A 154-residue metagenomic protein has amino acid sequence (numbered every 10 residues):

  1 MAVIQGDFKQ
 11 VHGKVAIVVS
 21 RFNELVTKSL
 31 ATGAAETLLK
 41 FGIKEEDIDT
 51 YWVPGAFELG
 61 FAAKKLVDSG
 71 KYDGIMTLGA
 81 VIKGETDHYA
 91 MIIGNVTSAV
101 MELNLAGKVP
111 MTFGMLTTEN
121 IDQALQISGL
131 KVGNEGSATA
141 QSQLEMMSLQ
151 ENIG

Functional and structural regions predicted by a protein language model:
A2-P54: Glycine-rich phosphate/diphosphate-binding loop of Rossmann-like nucleotide-binding domains
V3-F8, G107-Q123: Mobile beta-alpha loop/short-helix "lid" or hinge segments that flank ligand
A16, D49, D73-I75, V109-M115: Structural motif
F22, A80-V81, L116-N120: Short, ordered loop/turn segments at secondary-structure junctions
E58-V100: Glycine-rich phosphate-binding loop
A90-T117: Short, acidic/small-residue loops that bind anionic groups at enzyme active sites
E119-G133: Phosphate-binding/catalytic loops
G133-G154: A charged, well-structured terminal subsegment
